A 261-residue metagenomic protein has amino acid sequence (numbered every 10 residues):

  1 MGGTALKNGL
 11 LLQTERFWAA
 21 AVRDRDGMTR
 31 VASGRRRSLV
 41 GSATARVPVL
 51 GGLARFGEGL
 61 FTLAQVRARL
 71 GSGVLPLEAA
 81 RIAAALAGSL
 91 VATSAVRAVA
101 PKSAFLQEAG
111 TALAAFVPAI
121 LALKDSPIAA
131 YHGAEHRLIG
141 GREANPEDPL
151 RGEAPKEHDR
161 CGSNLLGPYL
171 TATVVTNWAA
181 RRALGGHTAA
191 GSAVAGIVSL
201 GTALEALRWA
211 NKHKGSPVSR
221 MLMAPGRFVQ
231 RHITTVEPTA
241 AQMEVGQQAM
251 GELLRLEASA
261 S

Functional and structural regions predicted by a protein language model:
M1-S261: Short amphipathic, positively biased membrane-proximal segments that drive organelle/inner-membrane targeting
